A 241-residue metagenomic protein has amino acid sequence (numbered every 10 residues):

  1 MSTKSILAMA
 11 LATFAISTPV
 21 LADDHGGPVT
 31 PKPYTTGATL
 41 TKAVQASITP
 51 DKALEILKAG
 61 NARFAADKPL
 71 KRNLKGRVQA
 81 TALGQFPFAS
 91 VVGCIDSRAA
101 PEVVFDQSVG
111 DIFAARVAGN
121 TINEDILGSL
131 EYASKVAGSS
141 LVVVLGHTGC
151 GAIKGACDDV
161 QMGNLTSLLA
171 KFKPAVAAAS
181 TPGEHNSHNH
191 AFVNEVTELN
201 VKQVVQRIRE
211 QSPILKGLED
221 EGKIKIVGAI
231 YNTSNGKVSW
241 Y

Functional and structural regions predicted by a protein language model:
M1-A22: Gram-negative bacterial Sec-dependent N-terminal signal peptides
A22-G84, G110, G119-A137, K154-Y241: Divalent-metal-activated hydrolytic enzyme cores
G93-R98, A118-T121, H147: Short glycine-enriched loops at secondary-structure junctions
S97-A100, V109: Acidic/His-rich structured neighborhood in mature extracellular/periplasmic domains
F105-A114: Short helix-loop-beta junction
V144: Conserved functional hotspot residues or short segments at active or partner-binding sites across diverse domains
